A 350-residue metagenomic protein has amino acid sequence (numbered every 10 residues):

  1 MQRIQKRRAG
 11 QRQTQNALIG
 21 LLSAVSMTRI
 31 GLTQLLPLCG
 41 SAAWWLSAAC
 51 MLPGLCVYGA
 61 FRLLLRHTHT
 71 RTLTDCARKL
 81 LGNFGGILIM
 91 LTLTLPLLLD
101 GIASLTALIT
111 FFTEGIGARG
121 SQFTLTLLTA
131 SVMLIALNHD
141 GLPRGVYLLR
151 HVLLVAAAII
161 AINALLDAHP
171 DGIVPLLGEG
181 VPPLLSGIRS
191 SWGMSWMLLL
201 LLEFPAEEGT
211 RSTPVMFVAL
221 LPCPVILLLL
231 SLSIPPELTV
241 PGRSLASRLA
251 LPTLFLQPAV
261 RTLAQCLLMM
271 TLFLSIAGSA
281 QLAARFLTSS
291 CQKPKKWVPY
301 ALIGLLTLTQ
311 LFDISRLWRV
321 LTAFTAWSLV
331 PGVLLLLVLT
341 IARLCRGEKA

Functional and structural regions predicted by a protein language model:
R8-T33, L46, C50, L93-L97 (+4 more regions): Hydrophobic, membrane-embedded alpha-helices of multi-pass small-molecule transporters
T28-G120, T307: Membrane helical hairpin/interfacial module
Q34-L63, V218-L220, P224, T322-L336 (+1 more regions): Extracellular loop-to-transmembrane helix junctions
P37, T110-T113, L128-L149, F204-E208 (+1 more regions): Membrane-water interface regions at transmembrane-helix termini and the short interhelical loops of multi-pass membrane
L80-L91, R150-L165, A219-L228, A301-G304 (+1 more regions): Small-residue-rich segments of transmembrane alpha-helices in multi-pass membrane proteins, especially helix faces
T94, L98-G101, H151-L177, I234 (+1 more regions): Hydrophobic alpha-helical segments and their helix-loop junctions in multi-pass secondary transporters
L108, Q122-T124, L134-A164, L321-L337: Membrane-interface loop-to-helix entry segments
I234-R261: Membrane-interface interhelical connector segments
